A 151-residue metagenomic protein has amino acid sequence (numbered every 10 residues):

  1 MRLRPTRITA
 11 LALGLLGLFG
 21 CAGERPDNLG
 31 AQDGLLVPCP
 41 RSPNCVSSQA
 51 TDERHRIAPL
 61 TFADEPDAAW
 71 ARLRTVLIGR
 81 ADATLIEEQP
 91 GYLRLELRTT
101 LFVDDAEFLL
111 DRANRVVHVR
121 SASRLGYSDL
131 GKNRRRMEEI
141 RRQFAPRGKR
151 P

Functional and structural regions predicted by a protein language model:
M1-A10: Bacterial N-terminal signal peptides that target proteins for export
T9-L18: Bacterial N-terminal signal peptides
G20-P151: Ser/Thr-rich, low-complexity intrinsically disordered terminal regions
